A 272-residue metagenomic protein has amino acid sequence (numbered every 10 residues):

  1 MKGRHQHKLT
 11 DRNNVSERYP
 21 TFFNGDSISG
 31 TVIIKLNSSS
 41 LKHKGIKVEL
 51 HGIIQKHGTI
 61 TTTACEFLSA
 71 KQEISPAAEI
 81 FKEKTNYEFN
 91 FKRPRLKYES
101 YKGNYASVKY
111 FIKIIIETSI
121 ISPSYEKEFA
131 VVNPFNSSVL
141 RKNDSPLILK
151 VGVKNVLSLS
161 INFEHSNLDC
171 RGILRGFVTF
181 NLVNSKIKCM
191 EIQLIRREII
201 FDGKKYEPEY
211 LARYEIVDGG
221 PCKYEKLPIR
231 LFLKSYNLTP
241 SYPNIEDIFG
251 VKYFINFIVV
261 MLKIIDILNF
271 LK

Functional and structural regions predicted by a protein language model:
M1-K272: C-terminal beta-sandwich interaction modules and adjacent acidic, Ser/Thr/Pro/Gly-rich low-complexity tails used
